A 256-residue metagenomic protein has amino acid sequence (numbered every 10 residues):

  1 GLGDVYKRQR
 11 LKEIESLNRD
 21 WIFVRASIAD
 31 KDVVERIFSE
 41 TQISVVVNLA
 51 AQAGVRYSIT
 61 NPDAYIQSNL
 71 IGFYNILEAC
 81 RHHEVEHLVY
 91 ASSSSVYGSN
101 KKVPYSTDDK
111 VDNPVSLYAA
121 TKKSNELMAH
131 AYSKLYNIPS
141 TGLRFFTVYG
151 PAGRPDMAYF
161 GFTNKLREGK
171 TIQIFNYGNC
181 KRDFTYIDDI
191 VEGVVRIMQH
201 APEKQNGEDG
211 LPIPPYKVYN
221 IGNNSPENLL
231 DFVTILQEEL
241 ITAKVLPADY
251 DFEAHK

Functional and structural regions predicted by a protein language model:
G1-V148, T234: N-terminal Rossmann-like NAD(P)+-binding domain of SDR-like oxidoreductases, especially those catalyzing
K7, R154-A158, F232: Residues at alpha-helix caps and immediate loop-helix transition turns in enzyme cores, especially N- and C-cap
A26, L166-K256: C-terminal substrate-binding subdomain of Rossmann-fold SDR/epimerase-dehydratase oxidoreductases
E86-V89, G98-K102, N137, G153 (+2 more regions): Proline-centered turn/helix-capping motifs that create local helix->coil transitions or kinks
V103-P104, P155-T163: A glycine/serine/threonine-rich, flexible loop-to-helix segment that serves as the NAD(P) cofactor-binding "lid"
P114-T121, F145, P151, P155-Y159 (+1 more regions): The catalytic Tyr-centered alpha-helix of NAD(P)H-dependent dehydrogenases
